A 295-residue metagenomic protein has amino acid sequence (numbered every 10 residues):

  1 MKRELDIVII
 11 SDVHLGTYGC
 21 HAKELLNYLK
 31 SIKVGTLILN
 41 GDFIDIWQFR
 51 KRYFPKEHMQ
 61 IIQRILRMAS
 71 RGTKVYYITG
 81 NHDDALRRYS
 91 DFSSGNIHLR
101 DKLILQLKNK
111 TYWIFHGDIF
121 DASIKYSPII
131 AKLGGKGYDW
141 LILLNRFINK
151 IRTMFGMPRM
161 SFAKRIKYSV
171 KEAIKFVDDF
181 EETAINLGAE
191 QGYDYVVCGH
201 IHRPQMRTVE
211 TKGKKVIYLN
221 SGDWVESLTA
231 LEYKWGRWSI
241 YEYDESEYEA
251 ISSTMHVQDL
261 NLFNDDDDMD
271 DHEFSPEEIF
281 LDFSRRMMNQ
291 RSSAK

Functional and structural regions predicted by a protein language model:
K2, Y89, L99, K108 (+3 more regions): Non-catalytic terminal accessory segments
K2-D6, L15-L107: Core catalytic region of metal-dependent phosphoesterases/phosphodiesterases, especially metallo-beta-lactamase-like
D6-H14, T111-D118, I217-G222: Active-site-proximal beta-strand elements of phosphoester/diester hydrolases
I7-I10, I38, Y76, Y112 (+1 more regions): Hydrophobic "anchor" residues on beta-strands that sit immediately upstream of conserved functional sites
D12, G41-D42, G80, H116 (+2 more regions): Active-site glycine-centered loops adjacent to acidic/histidine catalytic or metal-binding residues that shape
G95-R100, D118, A122-K132, I174 (+1 more regions): Conserved beta-sheet core of the metallophosphoesterase superfamily
L105-K108, V209-K295: Binuclear metal-dependent phosphoesterase catalytic core
G117-F180: Active-site-proximal loop/helix segment associated with metal-binding centers of metalloenzymes
